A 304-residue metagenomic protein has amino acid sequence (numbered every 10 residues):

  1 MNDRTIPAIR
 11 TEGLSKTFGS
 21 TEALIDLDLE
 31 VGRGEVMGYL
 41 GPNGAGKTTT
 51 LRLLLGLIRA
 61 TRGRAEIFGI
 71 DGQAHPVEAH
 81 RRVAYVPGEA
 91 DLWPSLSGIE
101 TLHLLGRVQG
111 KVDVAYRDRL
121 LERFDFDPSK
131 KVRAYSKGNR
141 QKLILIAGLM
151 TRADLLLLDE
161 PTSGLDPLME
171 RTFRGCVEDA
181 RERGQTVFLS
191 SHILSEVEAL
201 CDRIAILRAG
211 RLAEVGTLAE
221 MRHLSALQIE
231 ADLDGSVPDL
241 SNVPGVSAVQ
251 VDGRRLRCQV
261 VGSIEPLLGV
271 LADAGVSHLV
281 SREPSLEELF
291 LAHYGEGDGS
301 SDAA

Functional and structural regions predicted by a protein language model:
I9, L24-D26, H80: Conserved structural motif at the start of ABC-family nucleotide-binding domains
P42-G46: Walker A (P-loop) phosphate-binding loop of ABC-type ATPase nucleotide-binding domains
G63-A74, E78-A79: Conserved ABC transporter NBD signature motif
M150-D154: A short, proline-enriched helix->beta-strand linker immediately N-terminal to the Walker B motif in ABC-type P-loop
L156-E160, L165: Catalytic Walker B motif of ABC-type/P-loop ATPase nucleotide-binding domains
F173-Q259: ABC transporter nucleotide-binding domain
A226-G297, S301-A304: Short, charged/small-residue-rich alpha-helical element at the C-terminal edge of ABC transporter nucleotide-binding
